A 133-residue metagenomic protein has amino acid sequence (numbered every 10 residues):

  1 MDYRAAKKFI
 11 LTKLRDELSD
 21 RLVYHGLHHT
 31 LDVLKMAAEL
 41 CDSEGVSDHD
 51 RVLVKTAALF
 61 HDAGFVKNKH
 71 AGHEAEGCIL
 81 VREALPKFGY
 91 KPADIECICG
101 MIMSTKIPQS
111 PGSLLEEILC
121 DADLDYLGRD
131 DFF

Functional and structural regions predicted by a protein language model:
M1-A5: Non-catalytic interface/linker regions that flank or bridge core catalytic/transmembrane domains
K8-E39, D62-K67: Active-site flanking loop/helix segments enriched in acidic
V23-L53, L80-F88: Alpha-helical phosphate/pyrophosphate-handling elements in metalloenzyme active cores
L27, L59-F60, L119-D121: Alpha-helical architecture
V33, G77, D123: Divalent metal-coordination and catalytic microenvironments
G45, N68, G89-A93: Residues in soluble alpha-helical coiled-coils and helical-bundle/repeat scaffolds
R51-K67, H73, G77, I98-K106: His-Asp-centered metal-binding catalytic motifs of divalent-metal-dependent phosphohydrolases/nucleases
Y90-F133: Histidine/acidic-rich helix-loop-helix segments that form or flank divalent-metal centers in metalloenzyme catalytic
